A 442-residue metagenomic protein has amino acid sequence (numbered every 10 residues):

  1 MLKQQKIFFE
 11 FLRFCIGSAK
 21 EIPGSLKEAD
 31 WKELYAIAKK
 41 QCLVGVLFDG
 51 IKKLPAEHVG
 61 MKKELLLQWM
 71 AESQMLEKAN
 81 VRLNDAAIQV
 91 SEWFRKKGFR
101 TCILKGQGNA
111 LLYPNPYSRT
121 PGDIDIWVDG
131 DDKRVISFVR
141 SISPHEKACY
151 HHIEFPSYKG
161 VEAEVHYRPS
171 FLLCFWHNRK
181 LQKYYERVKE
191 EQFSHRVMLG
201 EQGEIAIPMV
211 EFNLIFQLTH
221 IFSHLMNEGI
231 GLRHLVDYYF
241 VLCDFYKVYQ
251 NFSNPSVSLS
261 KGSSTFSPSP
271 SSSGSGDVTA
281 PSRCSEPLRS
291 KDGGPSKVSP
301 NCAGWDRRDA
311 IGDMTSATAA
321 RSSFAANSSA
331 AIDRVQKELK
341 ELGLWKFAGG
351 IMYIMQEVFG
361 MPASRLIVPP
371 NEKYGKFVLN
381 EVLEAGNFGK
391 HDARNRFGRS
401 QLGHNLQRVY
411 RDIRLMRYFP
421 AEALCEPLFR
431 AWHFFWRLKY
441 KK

Functional and structural regions predicted by a protein language model:
M1-G122, W127-Y249, D313, N327-K442: Conserved NTP-donor binding/palm subdomain of two-metal-ion nucleotidyltransferases/polymerases, i.e., the charged
A56-H58, M198, K247-S329: Intrinsic disorder/low-complexity segments
